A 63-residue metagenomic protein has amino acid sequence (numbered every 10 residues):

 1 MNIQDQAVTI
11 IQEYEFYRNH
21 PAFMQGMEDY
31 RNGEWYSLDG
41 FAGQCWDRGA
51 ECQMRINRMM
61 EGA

Functional and structural regions predicted by a protein language model:
M1-A63: Intrinsic-disorder/low-complexity detector
